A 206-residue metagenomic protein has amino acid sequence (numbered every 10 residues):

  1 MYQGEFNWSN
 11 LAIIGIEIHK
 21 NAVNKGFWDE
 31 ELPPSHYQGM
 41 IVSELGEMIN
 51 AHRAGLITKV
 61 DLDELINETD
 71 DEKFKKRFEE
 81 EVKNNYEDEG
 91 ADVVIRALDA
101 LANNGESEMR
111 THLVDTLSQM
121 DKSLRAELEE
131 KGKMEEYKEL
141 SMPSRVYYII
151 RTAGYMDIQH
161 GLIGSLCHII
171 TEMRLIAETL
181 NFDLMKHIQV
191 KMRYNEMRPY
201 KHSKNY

Functional and structural regions predicted by a protein language model:
M1-Y206: Flexible "arm" and connector segments at domain edges
